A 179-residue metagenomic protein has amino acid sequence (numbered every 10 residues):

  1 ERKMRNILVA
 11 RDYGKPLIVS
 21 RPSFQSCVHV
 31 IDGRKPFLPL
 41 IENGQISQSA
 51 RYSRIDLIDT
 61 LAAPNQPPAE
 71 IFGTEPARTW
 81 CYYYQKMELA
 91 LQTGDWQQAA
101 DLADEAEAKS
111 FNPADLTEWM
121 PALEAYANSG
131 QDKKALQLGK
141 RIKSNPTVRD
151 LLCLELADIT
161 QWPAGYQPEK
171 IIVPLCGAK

Functional and structural regions predicted by a protein language model:
E1-K179: C-terminal luminal/periplasmic domains and tails of membrane-associated envelope-modifying transferases
